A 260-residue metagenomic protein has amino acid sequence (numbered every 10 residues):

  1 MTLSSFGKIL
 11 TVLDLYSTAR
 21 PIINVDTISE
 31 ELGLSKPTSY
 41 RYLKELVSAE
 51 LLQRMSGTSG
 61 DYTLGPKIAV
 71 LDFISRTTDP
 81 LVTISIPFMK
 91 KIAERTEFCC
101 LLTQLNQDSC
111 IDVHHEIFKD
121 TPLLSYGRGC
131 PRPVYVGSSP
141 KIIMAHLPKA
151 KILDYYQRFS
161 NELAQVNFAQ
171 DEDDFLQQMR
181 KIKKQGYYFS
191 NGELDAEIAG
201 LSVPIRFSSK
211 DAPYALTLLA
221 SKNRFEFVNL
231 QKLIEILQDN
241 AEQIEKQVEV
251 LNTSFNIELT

Functional and structural regions predicted by a protein language model:
M1-T78: N-terminal helix-turn-helix
T2-F6, D61, G65, T78 (+7 more regions): Short, structured helix-loop boundary elements
L15, E31, I84-R95, Q185 (+2 more regions): Amphipathic alpha-helical regulatory segments at dimerization interfaces that relay allosteric signals between sensory
T58, T63-R158: Amphipathic alpha-helical effector-binding/dimerization core of metabolite-sensing transcriptional regulators
M144, P148, Q238-E245, E249: Short amphipathic alpha-helical signal-transduction/dimerization elements
F168-A241, T260: Extended hydrophobic
V250-T260: Short, highly charged C-terminal tails/helix-capping segments
